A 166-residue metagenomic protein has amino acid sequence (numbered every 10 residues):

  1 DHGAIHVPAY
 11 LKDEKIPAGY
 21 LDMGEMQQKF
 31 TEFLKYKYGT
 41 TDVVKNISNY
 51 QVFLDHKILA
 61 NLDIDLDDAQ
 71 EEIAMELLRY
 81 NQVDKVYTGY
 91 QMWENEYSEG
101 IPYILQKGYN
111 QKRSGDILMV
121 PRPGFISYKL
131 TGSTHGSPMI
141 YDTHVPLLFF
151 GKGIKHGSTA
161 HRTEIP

Functional and structural regions predicted by a protein language model:
D1-I5, M119, L147-F149, I165-P166: Beta-strand elements within well-structured catalytic alpha/beta cores of enzymes that handle phosphate/sulfate esters
H2-F125: Secreted, luminal/periplasmic, and some membrane-associated catalytic domains that remodel anionic oxygen-ester
Y10-K12, T131-S133, A160-T163: Composition- and surface-driven signal marking solvent-exposed, interaction-prone regions in large proteins
I16-G19, E71-I73, G136-Y141, I165-P166: Short, low-complexity, polar/charged sequence segments that are solvent-exposed and flexible
F33-Y36, K152-T159: Low-complexity, flexible helical/coil segments
K45-N46, S127-K129, K155-R162: Short, well-ordered strand-loop elements centered on a beta-strand within folded domains, enriched for acidic residues
D63-D68, T159-P166: Soluble non-cytosolic domains of exported or imported proteins
R113, P121-K155: C-terminal, low-complexity/hydrophilic appendages and adjacent surface loops of extracellular/periplasmic anionic
